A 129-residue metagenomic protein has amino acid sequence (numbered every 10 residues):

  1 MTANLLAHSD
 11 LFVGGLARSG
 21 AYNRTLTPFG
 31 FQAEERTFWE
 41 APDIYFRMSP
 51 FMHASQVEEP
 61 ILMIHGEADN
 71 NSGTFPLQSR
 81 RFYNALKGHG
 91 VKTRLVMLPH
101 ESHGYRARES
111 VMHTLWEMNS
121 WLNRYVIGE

Functional and structural regions predicted by a protein language model:
M1-E129: Active-site-proximal cap/loop segments of hydrolase catalytic domains
